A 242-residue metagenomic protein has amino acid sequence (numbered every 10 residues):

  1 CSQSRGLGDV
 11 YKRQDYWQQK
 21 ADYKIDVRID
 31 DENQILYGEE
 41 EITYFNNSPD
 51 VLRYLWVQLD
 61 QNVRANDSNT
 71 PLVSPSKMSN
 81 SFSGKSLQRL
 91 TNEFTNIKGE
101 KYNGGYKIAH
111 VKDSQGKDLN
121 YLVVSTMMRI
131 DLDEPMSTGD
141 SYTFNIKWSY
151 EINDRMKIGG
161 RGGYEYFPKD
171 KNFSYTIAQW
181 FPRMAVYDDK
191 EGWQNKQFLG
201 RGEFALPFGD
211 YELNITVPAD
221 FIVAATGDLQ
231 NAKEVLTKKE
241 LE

Functional and structural regions predicted by a protein language model:
C1-Y11: Short, small-residue-biased leader/transition segments that mark boundaries at the very start of proteins
D9-Q58, L199: Early extracytoplasmic/domain-onset interaction patches
Q14, I25-R28, K117-L119, D131-P135 (+1 more regions): Beta-strand-rich interaction surfaces with strong enrichment in secreted/lumenal proteins
N47-N62, N153, G160-E165: Acidic (Asp/Glu-rich), glycine- and aromatic
Q61-P71, F221-A224: Short aromatic-acidic-glycine turn motif
G84-H110, K147-E242: Extended, low-hydrophobicity, Ser/Thr/Pro/Gly-biased non-transmembrane segments
T126-I130, Y142: Short strand-edge motifs at loop-to-beta-strand transitions and within beta-strands of extracellular beta-rich domains
S137-K147: Short Pro-Gly-centered flexible turn/kink motifs
